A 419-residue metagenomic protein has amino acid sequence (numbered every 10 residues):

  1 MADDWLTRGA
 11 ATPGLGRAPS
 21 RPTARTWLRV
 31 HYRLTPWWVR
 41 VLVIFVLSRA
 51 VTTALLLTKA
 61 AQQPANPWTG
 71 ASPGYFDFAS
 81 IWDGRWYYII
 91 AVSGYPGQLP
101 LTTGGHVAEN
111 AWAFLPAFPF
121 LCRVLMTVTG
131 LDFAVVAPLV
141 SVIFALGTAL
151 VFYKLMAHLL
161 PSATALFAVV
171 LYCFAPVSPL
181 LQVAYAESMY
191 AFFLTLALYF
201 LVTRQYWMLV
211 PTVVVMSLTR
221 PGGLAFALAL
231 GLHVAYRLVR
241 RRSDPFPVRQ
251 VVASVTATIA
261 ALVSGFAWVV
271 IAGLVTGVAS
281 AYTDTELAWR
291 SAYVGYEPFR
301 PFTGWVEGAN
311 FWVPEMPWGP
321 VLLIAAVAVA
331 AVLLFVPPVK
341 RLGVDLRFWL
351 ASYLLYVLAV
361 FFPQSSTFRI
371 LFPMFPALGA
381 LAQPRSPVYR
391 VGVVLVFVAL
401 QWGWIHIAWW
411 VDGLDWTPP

Functional and structural regions predicted by a protein language model:
S48-P64, A227-R240, F246-A330, D345-L350: Membrane-lumen/periplasm interface segments of specific transmembrane helices in polyprenyl phosphate-linked
I81-P100, G104-G130, E297-T303: Short hydrophobic/aromatic helix or loop-helix immediately within or flanking a transmembrane segment in polytopic
G105-W112, P116, F120, V128-G147 (+1 more regions): Loop-to-helix entry region of an early transmembrane alpha helix in multi-pass inner-membrane enzymes
V124-T127, L139-L159, A330-F335: Transmembrane-helix motifs of polytopic, lipid-linked glycan transferases
D132-V136, F152-F174, F192, V344-F348: Transmembrane-helix signature of polytopic, membrane-embedded enzymes that assemble or transfer cell-envelope glycans
V151, L171, M189-M208, A377: Specific aromatic-rich, kink-prone transmembrane helix
T164-V177, L181-V183, L198-V202, L218: Transmembrane and membrane-interface helices of multi-pass, inner-membrane envelope-modifying transferases
V183-M189, T367-F368: Short acidic/glycine- and proline-prone juxtamembrane loop motifs at membrane-interface regions of multi-pass membrane
